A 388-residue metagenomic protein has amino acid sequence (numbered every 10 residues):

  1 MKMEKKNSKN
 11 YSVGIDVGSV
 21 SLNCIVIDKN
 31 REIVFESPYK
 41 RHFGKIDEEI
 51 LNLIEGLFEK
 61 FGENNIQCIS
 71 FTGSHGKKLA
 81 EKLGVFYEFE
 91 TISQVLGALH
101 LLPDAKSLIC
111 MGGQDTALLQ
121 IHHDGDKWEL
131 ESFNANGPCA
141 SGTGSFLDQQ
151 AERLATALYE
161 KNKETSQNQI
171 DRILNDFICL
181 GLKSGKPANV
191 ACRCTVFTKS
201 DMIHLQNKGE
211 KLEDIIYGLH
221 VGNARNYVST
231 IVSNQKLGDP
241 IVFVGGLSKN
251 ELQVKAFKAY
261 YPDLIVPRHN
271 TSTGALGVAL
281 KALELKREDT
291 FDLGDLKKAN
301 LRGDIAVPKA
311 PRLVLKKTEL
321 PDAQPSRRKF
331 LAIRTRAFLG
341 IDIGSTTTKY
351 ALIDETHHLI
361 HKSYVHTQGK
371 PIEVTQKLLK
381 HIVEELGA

Functional and structural regions predicted by a protein language model:
K2, T165, E284-A337: Acidic, glycine/GT-rich loop-and beta-edge segments that sit at the periphery of enzyme/chaperone cores
K2-N7, H75-H122, D126, V228 (+4 more regions): Conserved phosphate-binding catalytic cores of ATP/NTP-utilizing and phosphoryl-transfer enzymes
K9-N52, E129-G137, I341-I382: Short glycine-rich, Thr/Ser-proximal phosphate-binding strand/loop in the N-terminal lobe of ATP-dependent enzymes
E36-Y39, F89-L158, Q253-A259, V266-H269 (+1 more regions): Glycine-rich phosphate-binding loop of actin/hexokinase-like ATP-binding domains
P38-H42, F58-T91, T116-Q120, G209 (+2 more regions): Short beta-strand-loop/turn "lid" adjacent to the catalytic site in phosphate-handling enzymes
K45, E129-L182, C194, K199 (+3 more regions): Glycine-rich phosphate-binding loop plus the immediately following alpha-helix
S74-G76, G222, I231-Y260, H269-G274: Glycine-rich phosphate-binding loops at beta-strand->alpha-helix junctions
T198-S229: Adenine-nucleotide phosphate-binding core of ATP-dependent small-molecule kinases
